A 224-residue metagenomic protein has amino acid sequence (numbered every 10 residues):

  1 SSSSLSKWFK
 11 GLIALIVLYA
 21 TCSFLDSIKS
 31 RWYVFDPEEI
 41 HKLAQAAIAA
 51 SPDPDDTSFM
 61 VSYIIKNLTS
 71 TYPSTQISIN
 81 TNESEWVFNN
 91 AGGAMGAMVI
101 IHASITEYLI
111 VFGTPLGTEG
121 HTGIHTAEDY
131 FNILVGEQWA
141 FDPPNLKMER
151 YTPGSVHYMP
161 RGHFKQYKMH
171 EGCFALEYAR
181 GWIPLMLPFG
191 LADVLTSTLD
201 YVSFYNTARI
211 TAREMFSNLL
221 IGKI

Functional and structural regions predicted by a protein language model:
S1-S3, H125: Short, low-complexity, Lys/Arg-enriched N-terminal segments of secretory-pathway carbohydrate enzymes
F9-D26: Hydrophobic membrane-insertion alpha-helices, especially the h-region of bacterial N-terminal signal peptides
S23-A103, K223: A short, N-terminal "cap"/entry segment at the start of jelly-roll beta-barrel domains of the cupin/DSBH fold
Y108-I124, Y158-H163, A179-G181: Conserved short histidine dyad/triad with adjacent acidic residue
H125-P144: Glycine- and acidic-residue-biased ligand/ion/polar-headgroup-sensing regions
P143-Q166: Short acidic-glycine-tyrosine-enriched beta hairpin
R161-P188: Ligand-binding loop in jelly-roll beta-barrel domains
S203-I224: C-terminal helix/juxtamembrane-tail motif
